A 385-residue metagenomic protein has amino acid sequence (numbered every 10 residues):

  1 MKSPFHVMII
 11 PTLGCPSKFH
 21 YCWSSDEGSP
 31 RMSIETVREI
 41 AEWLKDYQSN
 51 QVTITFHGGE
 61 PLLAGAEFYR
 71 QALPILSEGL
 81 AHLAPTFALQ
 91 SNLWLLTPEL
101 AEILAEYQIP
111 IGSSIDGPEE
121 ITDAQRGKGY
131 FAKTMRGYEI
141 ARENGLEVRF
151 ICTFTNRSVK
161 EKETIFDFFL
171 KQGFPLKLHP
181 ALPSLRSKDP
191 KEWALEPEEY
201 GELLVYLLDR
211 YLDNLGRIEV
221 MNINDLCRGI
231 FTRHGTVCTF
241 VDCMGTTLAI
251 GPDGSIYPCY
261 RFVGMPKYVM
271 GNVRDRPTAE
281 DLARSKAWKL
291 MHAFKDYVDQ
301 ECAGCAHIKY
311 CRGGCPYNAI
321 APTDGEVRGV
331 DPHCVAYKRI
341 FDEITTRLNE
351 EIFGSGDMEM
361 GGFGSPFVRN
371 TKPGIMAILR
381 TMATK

Functional and structural regions predicted by a protein language model:
K2-E35: Canonical Radical SAM [4Fe-4S] cluster-binding loop centered on the CxxxCxxC motif and its immediate flanking residues
F5, N50, M244, E301: Exposed loop/turn and edge beta-strand positions of beta-sandwich/beta-sheet ligand-binding modules
I10, K128-M135, E139, E143-M244 (+3 more regions): Radical SAM enzyme [4Fe-4S]-AdoMet core and its adjacent flexible, acidic and glycine-rich loops/tails across
P11-C15, E60, S91-L93, G117 (+4 more regions): Short, flexible loop/turn elements at secondary-structure junctions
P11-K18, E60-L63, C302-G304, I308-K309: Cysteine-centered iron-sulfur cluster-binding motifs in ferredoxin-type domains/subunits of redox enzymes
V37, A41-T55, A64-L185, E192-L195: Radical SAM/AdoMet-radical enzyme domain recognition
G264-K385: Flexible mid-to-C-terminal extensions adjoining Fe-S/redox cofactors in radical SAM and related proteins
